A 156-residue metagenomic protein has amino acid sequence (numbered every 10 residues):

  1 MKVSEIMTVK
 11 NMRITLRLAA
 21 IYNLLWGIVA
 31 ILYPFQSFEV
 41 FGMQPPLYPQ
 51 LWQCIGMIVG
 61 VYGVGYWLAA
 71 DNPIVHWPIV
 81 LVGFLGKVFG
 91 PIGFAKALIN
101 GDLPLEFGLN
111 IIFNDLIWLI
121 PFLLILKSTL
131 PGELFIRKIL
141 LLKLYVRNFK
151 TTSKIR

Functional and structural regions predicted by a protein language model:
M1-N11: Short, Lys/Arg-rich, polar N-terminal cytosolic tail immediately upstream of the first transmembrane signal-anchor
E5, V64-P78, L98-I99: Juxtamembrane helix-break-helix junctions at the cytosolic face of small multi-pass alpha-helical membrane proteins
V9-T15, N23-Q50: Membrane-helix boundary elements
I21-V29, P49-A70, F84-V88: Core segments of alpha-helical transmembrane spans in multipass integral membrane proteins
E39-Q50, P78-V82, L103-N114: Non-cytosolic membrane-interface motifs at loop->transmembrane helix junctions
I79-A95: Hydrophobic alpha-helical membrane segments
I92-N110, K127-S128: Membrane-helix boundary connector in multi-pass membrane proteins
L116-L141: Membrane-water interface at the C-terminal end of transmembrane alpha helices
